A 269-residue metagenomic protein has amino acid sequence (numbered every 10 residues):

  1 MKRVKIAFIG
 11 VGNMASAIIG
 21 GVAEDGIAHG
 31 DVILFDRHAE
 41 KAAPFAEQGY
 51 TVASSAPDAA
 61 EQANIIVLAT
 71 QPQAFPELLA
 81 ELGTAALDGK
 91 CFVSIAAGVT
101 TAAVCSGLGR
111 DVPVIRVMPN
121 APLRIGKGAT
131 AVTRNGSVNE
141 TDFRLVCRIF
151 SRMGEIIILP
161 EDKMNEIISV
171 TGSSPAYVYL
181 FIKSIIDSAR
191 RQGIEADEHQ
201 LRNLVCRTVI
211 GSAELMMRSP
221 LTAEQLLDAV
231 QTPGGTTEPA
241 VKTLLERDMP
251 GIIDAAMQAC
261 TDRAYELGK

Functional and structural regions predicted by a protein language model:
M1-S54, D58-Q62, G128, R190: NAD(P)+-binding Rossmann beta1-loop-alpha1 motif at the extreme N-terminus of oxidoreductases
K2, L204-K269: NAD(P)-dependent Rossmann-like dehydrogenase/reductase catalytic/cofactor-binding core
S16, G20-E24, E47, A80 (+3 more regions): Short, well-ordered alpha-helices that flank and scaffold nucleotide-derived cofactor binding pockets
V32, A42, A59, D197-L204 (+1 more regions): Small-residue helix-packing motif on alpha-helices
A56-V132, G136: Rossmann-like NAD(P)(H) cofactor-binding subdomain of soluble oxidoreductases
V67, K183, D254-Q258: N-terminal loops that bind phosphate or other acidic moieties and the adjacent beta-alpha structural core
A103-P113, A129-I167, Y177-P220: Internal alpha-helical scaffold of NAD(P)-dependent oxidoreductase catalytic cores
